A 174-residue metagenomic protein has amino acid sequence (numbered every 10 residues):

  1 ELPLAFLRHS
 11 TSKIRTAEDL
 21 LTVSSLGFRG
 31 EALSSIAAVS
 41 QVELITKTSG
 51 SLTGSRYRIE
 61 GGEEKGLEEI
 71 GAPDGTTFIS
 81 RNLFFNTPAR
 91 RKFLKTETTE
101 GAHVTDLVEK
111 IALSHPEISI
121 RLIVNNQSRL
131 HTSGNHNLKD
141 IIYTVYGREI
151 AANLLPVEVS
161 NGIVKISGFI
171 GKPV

Functional and structural regions predicted by a protein language model:
E1-V174: N-terminal phosphate-binding caps/lids of nucleotide- and nucleic-acid-binding domains
